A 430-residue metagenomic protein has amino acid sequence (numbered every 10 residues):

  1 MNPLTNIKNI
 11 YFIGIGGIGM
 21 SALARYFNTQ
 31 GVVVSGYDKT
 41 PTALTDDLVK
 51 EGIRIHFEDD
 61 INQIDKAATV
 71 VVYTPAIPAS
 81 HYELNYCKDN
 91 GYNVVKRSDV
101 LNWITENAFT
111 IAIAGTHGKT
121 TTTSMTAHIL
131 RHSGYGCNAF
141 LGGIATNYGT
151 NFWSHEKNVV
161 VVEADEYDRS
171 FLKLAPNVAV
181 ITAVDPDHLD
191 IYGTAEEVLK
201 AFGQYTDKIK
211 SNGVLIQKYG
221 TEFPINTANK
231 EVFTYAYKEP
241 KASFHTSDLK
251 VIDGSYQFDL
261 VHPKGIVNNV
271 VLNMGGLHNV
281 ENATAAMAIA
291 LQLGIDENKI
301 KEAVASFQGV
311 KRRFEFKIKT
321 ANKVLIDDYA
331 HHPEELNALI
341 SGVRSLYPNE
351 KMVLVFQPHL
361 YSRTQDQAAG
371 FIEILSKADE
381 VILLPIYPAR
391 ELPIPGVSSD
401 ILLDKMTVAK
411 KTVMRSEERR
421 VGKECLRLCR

Functional and structural regions predicted by a protein language model:
N2-N9, G19, L23-Q30, I252-G254 (+2 more regions): Nucleotide phosphate-binding/pyrophosphate-handling subdomain across enzymes that bind or process nucleotide phosphates
P3, F12, Y26-V32, V49 (+6 more regions): Phosphate-binding loop of NTP-binding sites
N9, T69-V70, V178, V214 (+2 more regions): Structural motif
I15-G16: Glycine-rich Rossmann-fold phosphate-binding loop(s) that bind the pyrophosphate of adenine dinucleotide cofactors
G31-D47: NAD(P)-binding Rossmann-fold cofactor-contacting core
Y37-D38, H56-D59, V95-D99, F140-G143 (+5 more regions): Beta-strand->loop->alpha-helix junctions that form or flank phosphate-binding loops in nucleotide-handling enzymes
R54-K66, E417-R420: Short acidic low-complexity segments
I372-K423: C-terminal helical cap/extension that packs against the catalytic core of soluble nucleotide-cofactor enzymes
